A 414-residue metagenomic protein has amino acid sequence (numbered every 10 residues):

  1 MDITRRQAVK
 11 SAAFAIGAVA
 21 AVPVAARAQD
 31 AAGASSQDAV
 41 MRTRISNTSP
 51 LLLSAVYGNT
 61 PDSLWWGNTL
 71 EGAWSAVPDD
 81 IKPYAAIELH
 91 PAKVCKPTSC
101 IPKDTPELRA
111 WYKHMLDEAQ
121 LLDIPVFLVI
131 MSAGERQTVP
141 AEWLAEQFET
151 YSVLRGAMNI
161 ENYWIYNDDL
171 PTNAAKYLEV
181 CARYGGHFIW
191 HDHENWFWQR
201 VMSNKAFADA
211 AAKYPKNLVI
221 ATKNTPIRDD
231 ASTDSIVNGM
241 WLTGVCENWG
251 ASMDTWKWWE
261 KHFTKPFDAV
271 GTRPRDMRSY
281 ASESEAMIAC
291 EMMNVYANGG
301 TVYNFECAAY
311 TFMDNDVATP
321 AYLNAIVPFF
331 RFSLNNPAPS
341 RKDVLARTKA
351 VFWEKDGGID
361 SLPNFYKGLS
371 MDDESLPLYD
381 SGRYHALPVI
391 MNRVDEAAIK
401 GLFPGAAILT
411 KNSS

Functional and structural regions predicted by a protein language model:
M1-I16: N-terminal secretory signal peptides and thylakoid transit peptides that target proteins across membranes
A13-A25: Sec-dependent N-terminal signal peptides of Gram-negative exported proteins
V22-A39: C-terminal segment of N-terminal export signals and the immediately downstream linker at the start of the mature
A34-S414: Glycan-processing catalytic domains of CAZymes
